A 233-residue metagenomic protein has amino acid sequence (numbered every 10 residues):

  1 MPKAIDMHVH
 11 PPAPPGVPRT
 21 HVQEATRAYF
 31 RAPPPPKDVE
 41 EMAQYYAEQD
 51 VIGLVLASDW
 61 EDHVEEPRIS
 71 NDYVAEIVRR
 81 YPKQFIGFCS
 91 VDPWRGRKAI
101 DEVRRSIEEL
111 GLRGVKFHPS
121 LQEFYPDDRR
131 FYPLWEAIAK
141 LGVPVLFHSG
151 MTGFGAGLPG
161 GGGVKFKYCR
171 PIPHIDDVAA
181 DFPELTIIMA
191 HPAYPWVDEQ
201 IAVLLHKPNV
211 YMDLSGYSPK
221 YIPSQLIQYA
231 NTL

Functional and structural regions predicted by a protein language model:
M1-S58, D62-E66, D72: An N-terminally biased module of ancient metal coordination in phosphate/nucleic-acid-related enzymes
K3-P12, G16, E102, L134 (+2 more regions): A generic "structured core" feature
A4-M7, V55-L56, F88-C89, K116 (+2 more regions): Active-site neighborhood of phospho(di)ester-bond hydrolases with catalytic His/Asp-centered motifs
P15-H21, P67, I100, G157-G160 (+2 more regions): Short aromatic-enriched loop/helix-cap "lid" or pocket-rim segments at secondary-structure transitions that line
P35-M42, I69-A75, D101, I172-I175 (+2 more regions): Alpha-helical scaffolding within the catalytic cores of extracellular/periplasmic polymer-degrading hydrolases
Y45-I52, R80-Q84, L141, D177-T186: A structural motif corresponding to the C-terminal end of an alpha-helix and its immediate exit/capping segment
I52, W60-L158, F166-C169: Active-site gating/metal-coordination segments in enzymes
R113-G114, D127-L233: Catalytic pocket-lining loop regions of alpha/beta-barrel enzymes, especially the amidohydrolase/enolase/GH5 lineages
